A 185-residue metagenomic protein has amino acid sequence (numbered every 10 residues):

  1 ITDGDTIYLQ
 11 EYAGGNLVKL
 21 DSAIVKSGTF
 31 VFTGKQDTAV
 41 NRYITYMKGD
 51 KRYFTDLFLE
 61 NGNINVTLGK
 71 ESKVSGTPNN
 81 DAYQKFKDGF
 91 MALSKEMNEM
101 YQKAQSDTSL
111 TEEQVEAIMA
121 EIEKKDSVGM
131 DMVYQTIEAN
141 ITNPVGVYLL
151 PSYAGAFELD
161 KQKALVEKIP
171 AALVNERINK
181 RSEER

Functional and structural regions predicted by a protein language model:
I1-D131: A non-transmembrane, solvent-exposed segment enriched in polar/low-complexity residues
N98, T142-S152: Amphipathic alpha-helical repeat scaffolds of TPR domains
S127, Y134-E138, G146: Hydrophobic, aromatic-enriched interface-forming segments
G129, D160-P170: Alpha-helical repeat scaffolds
A139, N143, A156, A171-N179: Short solvent-exposed coil/turn linkers within tandem alpha-helical repeat scaffolds
V147, K163, N179-K180: Conserved positions within tetratricopeptide repeat
E184-R185: Conserved small/polar residues in nucleotide/adenosyl-binding loops
